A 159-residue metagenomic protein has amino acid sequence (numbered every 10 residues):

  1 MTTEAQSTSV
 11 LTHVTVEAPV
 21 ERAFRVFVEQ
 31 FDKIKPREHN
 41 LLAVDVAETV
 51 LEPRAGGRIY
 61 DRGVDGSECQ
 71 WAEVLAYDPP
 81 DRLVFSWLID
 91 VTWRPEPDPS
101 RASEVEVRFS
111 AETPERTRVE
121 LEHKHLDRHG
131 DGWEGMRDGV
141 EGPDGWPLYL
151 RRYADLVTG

Functional and structural regions predicted by a protein language model:
M1-V46: Hydrophobic ligand-binding cavity/cleft-lining segments
E17, E52-R54, S110, E122: A structural detector for beta-sheet-dominated domains
A23-F27, I59, V74, F85 (+3 more regions): Hydrophobic pocket/interface hotspot
V28-D32, P79, R151: Solvent-exposed alpha-helix faces
L41-G57, R62, Q70: A solvent-exposed, acidic/Ser-Thr-rich amphipathic alpha-helical stretch
T49-V50, V64-R116: Hydrophobic-ligand binding "helix-grip"
L88-T92, E122-H129: Short, solvent-exposed aromatic-acidic interface loops
H125-G159: A conserved amphipathic terminal alpha-helix motif
